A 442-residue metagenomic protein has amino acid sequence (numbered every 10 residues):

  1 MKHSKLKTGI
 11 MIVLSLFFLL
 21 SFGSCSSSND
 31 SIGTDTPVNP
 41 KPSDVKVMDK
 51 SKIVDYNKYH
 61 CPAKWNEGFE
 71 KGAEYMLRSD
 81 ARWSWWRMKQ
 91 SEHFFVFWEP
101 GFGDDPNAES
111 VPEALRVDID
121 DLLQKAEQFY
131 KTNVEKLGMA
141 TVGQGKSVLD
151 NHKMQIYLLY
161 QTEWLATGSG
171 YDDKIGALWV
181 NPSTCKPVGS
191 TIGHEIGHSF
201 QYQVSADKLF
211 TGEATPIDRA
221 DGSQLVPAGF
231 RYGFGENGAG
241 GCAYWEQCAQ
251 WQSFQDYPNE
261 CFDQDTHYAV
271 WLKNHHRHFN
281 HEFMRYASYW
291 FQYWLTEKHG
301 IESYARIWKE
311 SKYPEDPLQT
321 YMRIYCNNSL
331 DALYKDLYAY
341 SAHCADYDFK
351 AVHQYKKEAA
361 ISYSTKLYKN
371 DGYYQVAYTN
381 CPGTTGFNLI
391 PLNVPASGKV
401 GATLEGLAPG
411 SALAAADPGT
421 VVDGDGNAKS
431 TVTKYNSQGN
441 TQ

Functional and structural regions predicted by a protein language model:
K2-M11: Bacterial N-terminal signal peptides that target proteins for export
L20-S24: C-terminal motif of bacterial Sec signal peptides marking the signal peptidase cleavage site
C25-G33: Bacterial lipoprotein signal-peptidase II cleavage site
N39-I175, W179-I196, F200-G212, A414-T420: Zn2+-dependent metallopeptidase catalytic core
V134-K153, K208-A214, G235-C242, F262-Y268 (+2 more regions): Surface-exposed patches in mature extracellular/periplasmic domains of secreted proteins
A177-C261: Zinc-dependent metallopeptidase catalytic helix centered on the HExxH motif and its immediate flanking segment
A269-K335, A339-H343: Active-site-proximal alpha-helical
P314-Q442: Beta/coil-rich, acidic/histidine-enriched accessory regions frequently appended to metallopeptidases
